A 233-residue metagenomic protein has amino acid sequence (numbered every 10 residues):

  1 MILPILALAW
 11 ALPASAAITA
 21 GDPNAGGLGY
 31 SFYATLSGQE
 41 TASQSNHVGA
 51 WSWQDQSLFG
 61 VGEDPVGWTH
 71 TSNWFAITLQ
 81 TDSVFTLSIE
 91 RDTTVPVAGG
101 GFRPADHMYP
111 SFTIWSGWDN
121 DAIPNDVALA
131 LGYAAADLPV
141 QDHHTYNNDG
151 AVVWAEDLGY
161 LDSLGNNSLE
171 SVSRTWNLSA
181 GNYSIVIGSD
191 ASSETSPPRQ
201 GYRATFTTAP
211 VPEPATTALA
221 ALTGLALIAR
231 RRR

Functional and structural regions predicted by a protein language model:
P4-L8, T223-G224: Hydrophobic helical h-region of N-terminal Sec-dependent signal peptides in bacterial secretory/periplasmic proteins
A11-P13: N-terminal signal peptide c-region/cleavage motif recognized by signal peptidases
A17-Q54, W68-T69, N73-Q80, G101-V127 (+1 more regions): C-terminal edge strands of extracellular/lumenal beta-sandwich accessory domains
S43, G60-V61, P124-E170: Surface-exposed intrinsically disordered loops and tails
T81-F85: Short tyrosine-centred short linear motifs in exposed loops/low-complexity segments
T86-R103: Short amphipathic, basic-aromatic surface patches that mediate peripheral association with negatively charged
P212-R230: A short, hydrophobic C-terminal helix/tail in secreted or cell-surface proteins
